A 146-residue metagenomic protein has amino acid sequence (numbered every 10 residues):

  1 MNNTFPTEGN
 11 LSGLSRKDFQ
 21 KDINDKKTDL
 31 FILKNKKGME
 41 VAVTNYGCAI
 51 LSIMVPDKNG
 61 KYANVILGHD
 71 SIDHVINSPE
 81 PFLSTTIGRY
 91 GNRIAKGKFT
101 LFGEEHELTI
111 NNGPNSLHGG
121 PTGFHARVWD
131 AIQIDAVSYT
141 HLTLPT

Functional and structural regions predicted by a protein language model:
M1-D25: Basic/polar N-terminal segments that are highly enriched at the extreme N-terminus, encompassing both cleavable
G13, D25-K27, N35-K37, R93 (+1 more regions): Residues that act as N-cap/strand-start positions at coil-to-secondary-structure junctions
L14-R16, N59-G60, V128: Short acidic/polar alpha-helix capping motifs at helix-coil junctions
K17, K21, T44, C48 (+7 more regions): Flexible, active-site-adjacent loop/turn segments at secondary-structure boundaries
F19-H69, K96-I110: Beta-strand-rich N-terminal accessory domains
V75: Short, solvent-exposed loop/beta-turn-alpha elements that line the ligand-binding surface or hinge of extracytoplasmic
E80-Y139: An extended acidic
T140-T146: Conserved small/polar residues in nucleotide/adenosyl-binding loops
